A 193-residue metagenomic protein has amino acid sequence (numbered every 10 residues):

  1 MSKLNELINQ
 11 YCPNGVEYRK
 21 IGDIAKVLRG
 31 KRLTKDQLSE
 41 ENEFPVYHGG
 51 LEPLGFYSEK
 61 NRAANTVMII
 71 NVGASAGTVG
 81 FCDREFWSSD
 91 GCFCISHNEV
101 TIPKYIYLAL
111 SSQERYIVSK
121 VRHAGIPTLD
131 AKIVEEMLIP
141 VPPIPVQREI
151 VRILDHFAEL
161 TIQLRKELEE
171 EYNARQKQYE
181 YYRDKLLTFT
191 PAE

Functional and structural regions predicted by a protein language model:
M1-E193: Charged, alpha-helix-forming regions
